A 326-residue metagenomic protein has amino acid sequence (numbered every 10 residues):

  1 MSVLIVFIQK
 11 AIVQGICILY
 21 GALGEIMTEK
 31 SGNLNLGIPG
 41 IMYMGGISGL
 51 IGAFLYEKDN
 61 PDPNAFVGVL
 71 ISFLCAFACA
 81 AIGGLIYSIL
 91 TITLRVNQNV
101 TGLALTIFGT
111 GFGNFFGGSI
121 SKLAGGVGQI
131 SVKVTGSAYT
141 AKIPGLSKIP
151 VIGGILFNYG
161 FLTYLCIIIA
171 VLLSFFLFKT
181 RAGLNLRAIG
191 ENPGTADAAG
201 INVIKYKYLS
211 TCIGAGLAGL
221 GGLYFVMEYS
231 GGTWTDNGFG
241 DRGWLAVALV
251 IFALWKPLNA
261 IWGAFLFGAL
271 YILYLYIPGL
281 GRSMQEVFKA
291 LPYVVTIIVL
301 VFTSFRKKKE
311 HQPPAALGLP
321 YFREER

Functional and structural regions predicted by a protein language model:
M1-A22, L34, S48, E57-I71: Membrane-interfacial amphipathic/re-entrant helices at transmembrane-helix boundaries
S2-K10, D62-L70, V151-L162, L280-A290: Interfacial loop-to-helix junctions that mark the boundaries of transmembrane helices in multi-pass membrane
G21, G46-L50, T110-N114, T163-F175 (+4 more regions): Hydrophobic core segments of alpha-helical transmembrane domains in multi-pass membrane transport and ion-translocation
D62-F112, Y271: Alpha-helical transmembrane segments within multi-pass membrane transporters and channels
G109-F178, S283-F288, P314-R326: Transmembrane helix-bundle core of multi-pass membrane transporters and related energy-transducing complexes
I155-T233, W262: Helix-loop-helix "hairpin" substructures at the membrane interface of multi-pass membrane proteins
E191-A198, V203-K205, I277-R326: Cytosolic-side transmembrane-helix boundaries in multi-pass membrane proteins
A218, E228-Y293: Transmembrane alpha-helical segments in multi-pass inner-membrane proteins
